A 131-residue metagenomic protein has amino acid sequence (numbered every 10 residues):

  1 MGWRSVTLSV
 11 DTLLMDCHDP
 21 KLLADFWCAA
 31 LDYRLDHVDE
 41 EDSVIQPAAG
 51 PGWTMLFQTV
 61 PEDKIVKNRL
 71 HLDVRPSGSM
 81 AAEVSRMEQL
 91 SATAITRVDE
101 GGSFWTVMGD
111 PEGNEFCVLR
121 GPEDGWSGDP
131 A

Functional and structural regions predicted by a protein language model:
G2-T12, D36-H37, V44-P47, P51-Q58 (+2 more regions): Vicinal oxygen chelate
C17, C28, C117: Functionally engaged cysteine thiol sites
K21-L23, C28-E40: N-terminal first-folded block
L22-A24, S79-V84: Short, conserved charged micro-motifs
C28-A29, V84-L90: Short amphipathic alpha-helices in soluble, non-transmembrane regions that often serve as interface/regulatory elements
L72: Phosphate-centric recognition/catalysis
